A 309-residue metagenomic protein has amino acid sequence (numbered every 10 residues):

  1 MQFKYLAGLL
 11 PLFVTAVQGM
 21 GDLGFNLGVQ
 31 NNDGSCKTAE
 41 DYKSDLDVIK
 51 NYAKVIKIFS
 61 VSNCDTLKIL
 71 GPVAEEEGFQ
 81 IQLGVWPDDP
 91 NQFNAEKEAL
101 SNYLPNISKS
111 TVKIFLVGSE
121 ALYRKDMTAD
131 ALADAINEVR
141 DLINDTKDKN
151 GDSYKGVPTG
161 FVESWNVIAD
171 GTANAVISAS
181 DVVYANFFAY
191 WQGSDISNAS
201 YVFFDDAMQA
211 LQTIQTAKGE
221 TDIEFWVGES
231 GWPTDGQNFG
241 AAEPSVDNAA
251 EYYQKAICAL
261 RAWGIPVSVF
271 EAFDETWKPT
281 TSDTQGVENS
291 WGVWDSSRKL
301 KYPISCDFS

Functional and structural regions predicted by a protein language model:
M1-G19: Fungal secretory targeting signals
M20-Y103: N-terminal carbohydrate-binding/catalytic regions of secreted carbohydrate-active enzymes
Q30-N32, N238-V246, A259-S309: Aromatic-rich peripheral "rim/lid" segments of glycoside hydrolase catalytic domains that contact and position glycan
I49, I56, F115, V183 (+2 more regions): Conserved, mostly hydrophobic/aromatic
N106-D130, V162, W226: Active-site groove signature of glycoside hydrolases
K113, S119, E163-Q209, S230-P233: Aromatic- and acid-rich polysaccharide-binding/catalytic face of secreted or lumenal carbohydrate-active enzymes
N144-A169, E220-S230, P266-W277: Aromatic-lined carbohydrate-recognition surfaces of secreted/lumenal glycan-active proteins
F187-I196, E220-A249, F273-K278: Active-site clefts of carbohydrate-active enzymes
